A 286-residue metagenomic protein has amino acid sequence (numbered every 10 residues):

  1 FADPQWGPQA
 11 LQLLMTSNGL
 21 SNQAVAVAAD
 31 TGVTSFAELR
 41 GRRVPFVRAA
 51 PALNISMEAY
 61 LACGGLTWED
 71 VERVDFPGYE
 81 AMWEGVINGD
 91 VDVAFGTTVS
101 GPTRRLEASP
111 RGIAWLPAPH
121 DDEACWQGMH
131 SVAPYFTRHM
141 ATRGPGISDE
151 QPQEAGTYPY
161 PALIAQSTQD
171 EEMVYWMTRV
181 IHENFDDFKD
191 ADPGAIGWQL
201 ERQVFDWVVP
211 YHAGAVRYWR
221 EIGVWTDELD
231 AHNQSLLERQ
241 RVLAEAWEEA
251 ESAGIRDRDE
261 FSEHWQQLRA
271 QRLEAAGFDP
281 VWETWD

Functional and structural regions predicted by a protein language model:
F1-A49, L53-C63, V74: Short, glycine-/small- and polar/acidic-enriched structural segments that line small-molecule recognition paths
F1-Q5, T31, W68-E69, R73-V74 (+1 more regions): Pocket-lining segment of extracytoplasmic ligand-binding domains
L14-S17, T31, P45-L53, V74 (+5 more regions): Extracytoplasmic/periplasmic, Sec-exported soluble proteins
A29, R43, R48, L61-W68 (+7 more regions): Sec/Tat-exported extracytoplasmic proteins
T34, A52-A59, A81, G85 (+4 more regions): Extracytoplasmic/secreted proteins, especially bacterial periplasmic and envelope-associated proteins
A49-A59, Y135-W198, W207: Ligand-binding clefts/hinges and TM-proximal coupling segments of bilobed small-molecule sensing domains
T98-R111, W115, E172-W176, H182-D286: An extracytoplasmic/periplasmic, membrane-proximal ligand-sensing/linker region
